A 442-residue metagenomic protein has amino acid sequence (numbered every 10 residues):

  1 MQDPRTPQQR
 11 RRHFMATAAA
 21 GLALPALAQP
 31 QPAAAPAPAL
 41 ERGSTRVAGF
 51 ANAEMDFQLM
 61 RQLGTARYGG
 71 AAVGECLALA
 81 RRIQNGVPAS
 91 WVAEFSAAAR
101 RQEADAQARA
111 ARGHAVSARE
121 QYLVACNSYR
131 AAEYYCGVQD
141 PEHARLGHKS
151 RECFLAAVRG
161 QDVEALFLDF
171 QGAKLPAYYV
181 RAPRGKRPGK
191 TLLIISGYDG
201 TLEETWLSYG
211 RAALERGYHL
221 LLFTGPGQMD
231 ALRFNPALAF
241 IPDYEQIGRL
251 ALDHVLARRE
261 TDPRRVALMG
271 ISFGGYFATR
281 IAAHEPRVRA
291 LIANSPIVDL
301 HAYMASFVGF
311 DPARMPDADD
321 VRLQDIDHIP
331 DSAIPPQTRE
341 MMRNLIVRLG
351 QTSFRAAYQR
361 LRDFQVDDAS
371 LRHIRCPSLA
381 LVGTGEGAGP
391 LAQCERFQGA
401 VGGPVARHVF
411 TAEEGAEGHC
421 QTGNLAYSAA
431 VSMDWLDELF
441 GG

Functional and structural regions predicted by a protein language model:
M1-Q9, A20-A23: N-terminal secretory signal peptides
F95, R145-R184: N-terminal cap/lid segment of alpha/beta-hydrolase-fold proteins
T191-R258, R264: Cap/lid segment of the alpha/beta-hydrolase catalytic domain
A283-R355: Hydrolase active-site cap/lid region
I374, A380-V382: Short beta-strand/loop motif that positions the catalytic acidic residue of the alpha/beta-hydrolase fold
P390-G399: Short alpha-helix in the alpha/beta-hydrolase fold that links the catalytic acid
V401-A416: Catalytic histidine neighborhood in serine/cysteine hydrolases with alpha/beta-hydrolase-type architecture
E413-A426: Catalytic histidine-centered segment of alpha/beta-hydrolase-like enzymes
